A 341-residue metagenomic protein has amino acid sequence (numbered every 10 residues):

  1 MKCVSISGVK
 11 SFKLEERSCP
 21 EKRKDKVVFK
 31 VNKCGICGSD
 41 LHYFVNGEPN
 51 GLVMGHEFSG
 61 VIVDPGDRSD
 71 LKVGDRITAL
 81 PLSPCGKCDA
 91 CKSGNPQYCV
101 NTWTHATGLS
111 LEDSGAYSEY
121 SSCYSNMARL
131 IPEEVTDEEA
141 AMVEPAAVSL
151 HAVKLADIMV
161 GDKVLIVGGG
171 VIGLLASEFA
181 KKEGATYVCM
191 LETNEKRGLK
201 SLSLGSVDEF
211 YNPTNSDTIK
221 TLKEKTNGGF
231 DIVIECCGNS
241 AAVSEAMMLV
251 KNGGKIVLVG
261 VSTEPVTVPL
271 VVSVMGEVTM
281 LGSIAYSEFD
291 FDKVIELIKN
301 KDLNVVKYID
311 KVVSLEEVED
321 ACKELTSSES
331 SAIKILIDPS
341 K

Functional and structural regions predicted by a protein language model:
M1-S59, F210-N212, S340-K341: Short N-terminal strand-loop motif that marks the start of NAD(P)H/FAD-dependent oxidoreductase cofactor-binding domains
C3, I232, S244-E245, E288 (+1 more regions): C-terminal hydrophobic helical "lid"/dimerization subdomain of Rossmann-like NAD(P)H-dependent oxidoreductases
C19-C34, G47-K92, P132-E134: Glycine-rich beta-strand-centered segment in the early N-terminal region that forms part of a ligand/cofactor-binding
K87-V167: NAD(P)H dinucleotide-binding glycine-rich loop of Rossmann-like/cofactor-binding domains, especially the beta1-alpha1
P132-N215: Mid-domain Rossmann-like dinucleotide-binding core that forms the NAD(H)/NADP(H) cofactor-binding site
L202, S240-N300, D338-K341: Glycine-rich phosphate-binding loop and adjacent beta-alpha segment of Rossmann(oid) nucleotide-cofactor-binding
D217-N227: Short amphipathic alpha-helix with an adjacent loop that forms part of the alpha/beta core around
